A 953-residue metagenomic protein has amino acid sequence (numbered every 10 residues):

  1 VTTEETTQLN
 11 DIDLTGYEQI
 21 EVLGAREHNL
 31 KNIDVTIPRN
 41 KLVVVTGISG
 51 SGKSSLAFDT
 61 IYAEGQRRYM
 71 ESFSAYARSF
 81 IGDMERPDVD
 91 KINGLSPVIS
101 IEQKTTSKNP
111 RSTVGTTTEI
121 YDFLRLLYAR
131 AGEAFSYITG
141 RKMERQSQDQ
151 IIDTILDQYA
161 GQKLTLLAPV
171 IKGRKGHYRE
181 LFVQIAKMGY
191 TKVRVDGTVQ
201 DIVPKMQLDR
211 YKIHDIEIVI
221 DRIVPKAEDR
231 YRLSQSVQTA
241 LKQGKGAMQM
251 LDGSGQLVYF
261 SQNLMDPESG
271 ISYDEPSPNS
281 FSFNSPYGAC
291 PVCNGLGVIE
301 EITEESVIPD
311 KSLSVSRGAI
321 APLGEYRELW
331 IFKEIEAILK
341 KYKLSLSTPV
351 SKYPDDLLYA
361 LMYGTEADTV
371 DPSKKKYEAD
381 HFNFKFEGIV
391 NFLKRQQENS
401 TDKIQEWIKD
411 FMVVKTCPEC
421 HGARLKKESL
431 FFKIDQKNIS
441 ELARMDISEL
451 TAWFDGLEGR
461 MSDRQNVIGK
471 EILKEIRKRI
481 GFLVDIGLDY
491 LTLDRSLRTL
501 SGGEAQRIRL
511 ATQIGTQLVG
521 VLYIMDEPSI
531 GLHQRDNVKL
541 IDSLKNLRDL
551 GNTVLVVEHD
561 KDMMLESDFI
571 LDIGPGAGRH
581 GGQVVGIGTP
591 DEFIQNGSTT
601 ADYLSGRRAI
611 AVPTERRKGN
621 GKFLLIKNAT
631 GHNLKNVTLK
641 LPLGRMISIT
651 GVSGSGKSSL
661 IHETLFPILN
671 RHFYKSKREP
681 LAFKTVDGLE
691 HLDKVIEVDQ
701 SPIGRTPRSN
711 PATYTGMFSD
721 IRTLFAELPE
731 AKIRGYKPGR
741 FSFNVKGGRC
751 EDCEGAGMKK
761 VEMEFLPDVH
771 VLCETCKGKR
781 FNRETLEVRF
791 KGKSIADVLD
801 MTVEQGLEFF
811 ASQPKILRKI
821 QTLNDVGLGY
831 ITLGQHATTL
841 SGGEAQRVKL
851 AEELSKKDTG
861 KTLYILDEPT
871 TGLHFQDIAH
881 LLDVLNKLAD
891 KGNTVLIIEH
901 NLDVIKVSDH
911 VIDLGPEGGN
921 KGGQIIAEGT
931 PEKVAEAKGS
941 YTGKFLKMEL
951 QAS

Functional and structural regions predicted by a protein language model:
V1-S953: Conserved phosphate-binding elements of NTP-dependent enzyme cores
